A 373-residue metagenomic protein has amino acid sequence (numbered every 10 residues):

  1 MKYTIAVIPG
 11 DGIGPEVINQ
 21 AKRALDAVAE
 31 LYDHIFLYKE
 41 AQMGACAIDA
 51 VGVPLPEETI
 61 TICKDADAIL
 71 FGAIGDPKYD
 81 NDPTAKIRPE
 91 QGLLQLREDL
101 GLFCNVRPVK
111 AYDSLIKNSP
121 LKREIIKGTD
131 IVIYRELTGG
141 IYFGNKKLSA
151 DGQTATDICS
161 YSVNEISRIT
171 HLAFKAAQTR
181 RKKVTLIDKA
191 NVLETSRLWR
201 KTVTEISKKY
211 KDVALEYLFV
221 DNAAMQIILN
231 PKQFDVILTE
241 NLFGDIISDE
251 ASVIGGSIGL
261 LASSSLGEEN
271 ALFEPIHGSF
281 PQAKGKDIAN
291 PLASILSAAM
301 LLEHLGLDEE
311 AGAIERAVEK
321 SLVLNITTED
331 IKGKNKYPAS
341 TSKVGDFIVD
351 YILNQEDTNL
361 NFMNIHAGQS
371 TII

Functional and structural regions predicted by a protein language model:
M1-I5: Extreme N-terminal starter segment of soluble prokaryotic enzymes
A6-R23, V28-A29, D151-D221, Q233: Glycine-rich phosphate/diphosphate-binding loop of Rossmann-like nucleotide-binding domains
D11-G14, D67, Y134, A173 (+4 more regions): Buried hydrophobic positions in well-ordered alpha/beta secondary-structure cores of metabolic enzymes
D33-E57, M225-I227: N-terminal beta-loop-helix "entrance" segment that forms/cooperates in small-molecule cofactor or anionic ligand
A45-A47, I87, I228-I326: Glycine-rich phosphate/nucleotide-binding loop
D49-T156, L242-G244: N-terminal glycine-rich phosphate/adenylate-binding segment common to multiple enzyme folds
E58-K78, D212-L272, I352-E356: Glycine-rich phosphate-binding loop
A293-I373: Mobile late-domain/C-terminal helix-loop "cap" segments that border catalytic sites or the cytosolic face
